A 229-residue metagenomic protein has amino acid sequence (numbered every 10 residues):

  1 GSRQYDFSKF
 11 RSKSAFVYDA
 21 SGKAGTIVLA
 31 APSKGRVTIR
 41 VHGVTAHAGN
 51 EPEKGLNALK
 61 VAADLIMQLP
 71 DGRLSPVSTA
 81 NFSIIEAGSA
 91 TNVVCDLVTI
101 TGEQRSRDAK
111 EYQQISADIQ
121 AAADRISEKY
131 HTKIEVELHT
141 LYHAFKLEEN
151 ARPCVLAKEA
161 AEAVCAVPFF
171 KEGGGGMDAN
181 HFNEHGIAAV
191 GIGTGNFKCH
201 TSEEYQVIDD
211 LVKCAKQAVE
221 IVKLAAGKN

Functional and structural regions predicted by a protein language model:
G1, G35-V41, H47-G72, G102 (+2 more regions): Alpha-helical metal-binding/catalytic segments enriched in His/Glu/Asp
G1-A30, L74, N92, A226-N229: Acidic/histidine-rich catalytic neighborhood of metal-dependent amide-processing enzymes
S21, I39, G43-A46, I192-H200: A glycine-centered beta->alpha junction motif in the catalytic cores of kinase/phosphotransferase enzymes
L29, E51-E86, V93-V94, K110-E135: Acidic-enriched catalytic cores of C-N bond-cleaving enzymes acting on peptides and small amides
K60-S75, S116, L141-V190: Active-site-adjacent substrate-binding region of metalloamidase/peptidase-like peptide-processing proteins
N81-G88, E103-S106, K133-A151, G174 (+1 more regions): A short beta-alpha structural unit
I84, A90-A117, A121, D178 (+2 more regions): Active-site-adjacent mobile loop/cap segments within catalytic or ligand-binding domains
I85, D96, A166-K228: Zn-dependent metallopeptidase/amidohydrolase metal-coordination segment
